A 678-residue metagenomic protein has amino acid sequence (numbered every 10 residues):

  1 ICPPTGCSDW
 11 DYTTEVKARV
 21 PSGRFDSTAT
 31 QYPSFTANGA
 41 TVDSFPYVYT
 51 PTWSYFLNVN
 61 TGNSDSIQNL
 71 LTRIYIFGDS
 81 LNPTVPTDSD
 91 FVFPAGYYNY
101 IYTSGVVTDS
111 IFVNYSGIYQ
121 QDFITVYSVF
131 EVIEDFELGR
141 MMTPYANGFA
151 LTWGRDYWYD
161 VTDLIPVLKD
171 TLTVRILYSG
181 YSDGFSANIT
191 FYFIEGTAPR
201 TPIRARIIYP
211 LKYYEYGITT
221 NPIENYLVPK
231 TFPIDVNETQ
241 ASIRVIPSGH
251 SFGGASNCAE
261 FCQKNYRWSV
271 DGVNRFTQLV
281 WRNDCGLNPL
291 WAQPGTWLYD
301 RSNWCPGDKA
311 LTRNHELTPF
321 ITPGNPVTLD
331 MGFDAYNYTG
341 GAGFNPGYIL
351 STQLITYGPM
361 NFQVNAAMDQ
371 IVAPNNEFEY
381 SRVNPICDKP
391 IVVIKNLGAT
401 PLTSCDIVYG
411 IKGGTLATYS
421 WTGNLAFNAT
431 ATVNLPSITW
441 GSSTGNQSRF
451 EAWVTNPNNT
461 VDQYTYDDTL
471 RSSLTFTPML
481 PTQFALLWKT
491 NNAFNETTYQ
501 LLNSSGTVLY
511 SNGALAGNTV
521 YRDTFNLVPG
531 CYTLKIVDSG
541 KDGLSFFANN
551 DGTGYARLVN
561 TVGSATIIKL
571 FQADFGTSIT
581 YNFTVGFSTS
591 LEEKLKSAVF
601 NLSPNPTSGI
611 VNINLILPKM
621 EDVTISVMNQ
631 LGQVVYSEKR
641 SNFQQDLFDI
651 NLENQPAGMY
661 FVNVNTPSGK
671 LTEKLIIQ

Functional and structural regions predicted by a protein language model:
I1-A366, V372-N376, R382-I386, L397-T400 (+2 more regions): Extracellular/secretory-pathway and virion-surface proteins
Y47, W53-S54, L287-A292, W297-P323 (+3 more regions): Loop and turn regions of beta-sandwich accessory domains that flank beta-strands and are enriched in small/polar
D163-D170, W440-R449, K541-A548, G658: Short glycine/proline/serine/threonine-rich loop/turn segments at secondary-structure transition edges
P359-N384, R471-S472, T477-F484, Y581-S603 (+1 more regions): Residue-level detector of functionally pivotal "anchor" positions at catalytic/ligand-binding pockets or at interdomain
A399-S404, F494, L544, V611 (+1 more regions): Short acidic/proline- and small/hydrophobic-mixed sequence motifs that coincide with surface turns and coil-to-beta
G414-T444: Intrinsically disordered, low-complexity Pro/Gly/Ser/Thr-rich segments with frequent PxxP/GP/PP motifs and embedded
W440-P478: Terminal connector regions
E592-S603, T607-Q678: C-terminal outer-membrane/trafficking sorting elements
